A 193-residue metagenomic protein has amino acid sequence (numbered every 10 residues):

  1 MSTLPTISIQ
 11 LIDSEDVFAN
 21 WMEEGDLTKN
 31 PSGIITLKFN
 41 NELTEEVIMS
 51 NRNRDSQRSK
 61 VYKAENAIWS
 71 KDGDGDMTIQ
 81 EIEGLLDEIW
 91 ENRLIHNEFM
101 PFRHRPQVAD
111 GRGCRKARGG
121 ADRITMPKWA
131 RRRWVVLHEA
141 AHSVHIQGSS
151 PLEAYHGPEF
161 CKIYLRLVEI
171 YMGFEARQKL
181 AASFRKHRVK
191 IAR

Functional and structural regions predicted by a protein language model:
S2-W134, S143-R193: Active-site-proximal or metal-binding-adjacent scaffold patches in catalytic folds
E139: Walker B catalytic acidic pair
